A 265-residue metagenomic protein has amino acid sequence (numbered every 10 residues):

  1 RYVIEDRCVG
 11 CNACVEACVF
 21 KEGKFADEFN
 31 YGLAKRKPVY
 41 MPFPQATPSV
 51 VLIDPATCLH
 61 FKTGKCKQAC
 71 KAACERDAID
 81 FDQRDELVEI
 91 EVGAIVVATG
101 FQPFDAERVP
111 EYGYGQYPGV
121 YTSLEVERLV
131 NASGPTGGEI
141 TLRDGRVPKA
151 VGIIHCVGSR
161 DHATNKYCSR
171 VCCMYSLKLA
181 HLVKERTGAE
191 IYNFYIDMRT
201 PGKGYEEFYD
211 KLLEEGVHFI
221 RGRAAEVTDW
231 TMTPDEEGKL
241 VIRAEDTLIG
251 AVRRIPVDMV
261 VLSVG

Functional and structural regions predicted by a protein language model:
R1, A13-A46, T57-I90: Iron-sulfur cluster-binding cysteine motifs and their immediate structural context in ferredoxin-like electron-transfer
R1-Y2, K67-E89, I95, F101 (+3 more regions): Conserved beta-strand-loop-beta-strand element in the redox core of flavoprotein oxidoreductases
D6, F25-K65, A163-A225: Rossmann-like dinucleotide-binding cores of NAD(P)H-dependent redox enzymes
N12-A13, F20-K24, K62, D80 (+7 more regions): Glycine-/small-residue-rich beta->alpha transition segments that form the dinucleotide
L33-L59, Q102-E185: Glycine-rich dinucleotide-binding loop and its adjacent helix/turn
F81-Q83, T122, R221-R223: Short loop/edge segments at beta-strand edges and connector loops that shape dinucleotide/nucleotide cofactor-binding
A98, Y112, F194, R199-G265: Flavin (primarily FAD) cofactor-binding/catalytic cores of flavoenzymes
